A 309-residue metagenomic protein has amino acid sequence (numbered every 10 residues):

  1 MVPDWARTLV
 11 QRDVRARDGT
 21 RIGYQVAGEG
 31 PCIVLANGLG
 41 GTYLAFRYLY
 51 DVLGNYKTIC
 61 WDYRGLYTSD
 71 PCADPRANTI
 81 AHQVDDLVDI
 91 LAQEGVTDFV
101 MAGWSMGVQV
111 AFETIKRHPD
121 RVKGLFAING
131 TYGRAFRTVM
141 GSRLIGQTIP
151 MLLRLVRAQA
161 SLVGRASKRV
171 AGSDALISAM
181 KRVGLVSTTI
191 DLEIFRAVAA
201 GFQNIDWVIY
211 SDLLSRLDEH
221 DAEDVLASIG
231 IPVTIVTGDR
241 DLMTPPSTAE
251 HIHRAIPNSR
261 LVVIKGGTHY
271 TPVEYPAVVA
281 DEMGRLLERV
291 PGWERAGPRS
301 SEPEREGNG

Functional and structural regions predicted by a protein language model:
M1-L35, G54-K57, V96-T97, D281-G284 (+1 more regions): Alpha/beta-hydrolase fold catalytic core
A16, T20-P71, I90: Conserved HGGG/HGGXW glycine-rich cap/lid loop of the alpha/beta-hydrolase fold
C60-M106, D281: Active-site loop/oxyanion-hole signature of alpha/beta-hydrolase fold enzymes
K116, K123-R165: Flexible "cap/lid" loop of the alpha/beta hydrolase fold
F136-G141, V163-S228: Conserved alpha/beta-hydrolase catalytic His-Asp/Glu region
I229, I235-T237: Short beta-strand/loop motif that positions the catalytic acidic residue of the alpha/beta-hydrolase fold
R240-T244: Acidic catalytic loop of the alpha/beta-hydrolase fold
I264-A280: Catalytic histidine-centered segment of alpha/beta-hydrolase-like enzymes
